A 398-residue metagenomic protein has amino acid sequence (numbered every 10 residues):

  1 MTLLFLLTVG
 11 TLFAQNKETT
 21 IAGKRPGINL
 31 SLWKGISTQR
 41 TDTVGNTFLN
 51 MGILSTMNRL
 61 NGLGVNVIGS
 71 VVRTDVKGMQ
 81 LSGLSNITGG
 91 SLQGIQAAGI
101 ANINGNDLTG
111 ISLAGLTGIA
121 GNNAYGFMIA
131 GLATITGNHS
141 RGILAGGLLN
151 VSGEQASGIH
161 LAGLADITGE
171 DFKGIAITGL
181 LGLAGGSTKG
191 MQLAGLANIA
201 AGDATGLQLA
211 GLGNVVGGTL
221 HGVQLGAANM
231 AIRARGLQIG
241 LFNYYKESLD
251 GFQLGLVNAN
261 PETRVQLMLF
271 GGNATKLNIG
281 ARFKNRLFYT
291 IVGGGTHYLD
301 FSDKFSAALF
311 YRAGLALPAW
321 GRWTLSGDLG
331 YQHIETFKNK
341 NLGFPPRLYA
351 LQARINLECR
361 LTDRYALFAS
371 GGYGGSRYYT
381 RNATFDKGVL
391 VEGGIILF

Functional and structural regions predicted by a protein language model:
M1-E18: Bacterial Sec-dependent N-terminal signal peptides
N16-S82, G90-Q93, L108, A124: N-terminal targeting and processing segments
G45-T47, H221, R233, G271-L277 (+4 more regions): Residues that define the transmembrane beta-barrel architecture of outer-membrane proteins
M51, G99, L113-G115, G131 (+10 more regions): Membrane-embedded beta-strand positions of outer-membrane beta-barrel proteins
M51-I53, A227, I239-L241, L256 (+7 more regions): Residues on the lipid-exposed face of transmembrane beta-strands in outer-membrane beta-barrel proteins
S55, G69-V71, S85-I87, A101-I103 (+15 more regions): Transmembrane beta-strands of outer-membrane beta-barrel pores
M57-L60, R73-T74, G89, G105 (+12 more regions): Solvent-exposed loop/turn segments connecting transmembrane beta-strands in outer-membrane beta-barrel proteins
N61, S91-L92, D107-T109, A124 (+11 more regions): Repeated loop/turn-to-beta-strand initiation elements of outer-membrane beta-barrel proteins
